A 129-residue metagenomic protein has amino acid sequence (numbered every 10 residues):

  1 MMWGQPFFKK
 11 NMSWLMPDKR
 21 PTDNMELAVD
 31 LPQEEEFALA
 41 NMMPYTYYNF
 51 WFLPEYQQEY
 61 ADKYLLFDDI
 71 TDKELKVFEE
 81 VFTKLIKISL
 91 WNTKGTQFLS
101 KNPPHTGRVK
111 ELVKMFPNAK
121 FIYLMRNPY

Functional and structural regions predicted by a protein language model:
M2-F98: PAPS-dependent sulfation machinery
L85, R108-E111: Short, hydrophobic/aromatic alpha-helical segments in well-folded domains
K101-N102, L112-Y129: Conserved phosphate-donor/acceptor-positioning beta-strand/loop module used by diverse small-molecule
P103-G107: Short beta->alpha connector loops
